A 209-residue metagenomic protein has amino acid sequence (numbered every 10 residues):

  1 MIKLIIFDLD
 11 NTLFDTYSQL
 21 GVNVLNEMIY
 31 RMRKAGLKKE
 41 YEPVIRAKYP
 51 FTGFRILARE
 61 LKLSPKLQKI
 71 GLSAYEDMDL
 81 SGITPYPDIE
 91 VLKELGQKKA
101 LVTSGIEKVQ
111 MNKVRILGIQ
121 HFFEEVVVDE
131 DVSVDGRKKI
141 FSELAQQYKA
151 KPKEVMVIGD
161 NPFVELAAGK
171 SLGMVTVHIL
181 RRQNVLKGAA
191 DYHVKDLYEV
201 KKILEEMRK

Functional and structural regions predicted by a protein language model:
M1-E40: Active-site neighborhood of HAD-like aspartate-dependent phosphohydrolases
M1-K3, A100, V109-K209: Asp-based, Mg2+/Mn2+-dependent phosphohydrolase catalytic module
N11-L13, S18, E107, F163 (+1 more regions): Short, glycine/acidic-enriched loop or turn micro-motifs at the edges of active sites
V22-N26, F51, R55, E107 (+3 more regions): Short, surface-exposed alpha-helical segments at coil->helix boundaries
L25-N26, Y30-K34, E42-D77, K93: A metal-dependent, Asp-based hydrolase signature
Y30-L37, K62-P65, G118-F122, K149-A150: Short helix-capping segments at alpha-helix termini
E76-L101, K138: Short, acidic loop-to-helix structural element flanking the phosphoryl-transfer center in phosphate-processing enzymes
T103-G105: Conserved phosphate-coupling serine/threonine residues in phosphotransfer and NTP-handling enzymes
